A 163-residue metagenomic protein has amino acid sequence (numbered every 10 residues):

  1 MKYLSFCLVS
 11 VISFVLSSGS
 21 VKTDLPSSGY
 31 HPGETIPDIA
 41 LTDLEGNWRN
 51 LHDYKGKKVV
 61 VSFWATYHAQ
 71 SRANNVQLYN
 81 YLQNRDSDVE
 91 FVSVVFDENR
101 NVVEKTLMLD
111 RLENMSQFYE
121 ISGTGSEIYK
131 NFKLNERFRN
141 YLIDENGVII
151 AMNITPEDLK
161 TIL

Functional and structural regions predicted by a protein language model:
M1-D24: Bacterial Sec-dependent N-terminal signal peptides
V21-R49, I162: N-terminal "domain-start" segment that seeds a small globular fold
N50-Y54, Y129-F132: Short amphipathic alpha-helix with an adjacent loop that forms part of the alpha/beta core around
K55-G56, S62-Y79: Conserved redox-active cysteine motifs that mediate thiol-disulfide chemistry, especially di-cysteine Cys-X(1-2)-Cys
K58-V59, F138: Alpha/beta-hydrolase fold active-site loops
R72-D110, T124-Y129: Structural microenvironment flanking redox-active thiols in thiol-disulfide oxidoreductases
V92, L107-E145: Short, internal strand/loop/helix patches that form the active-site neighborhood or redox-interaction surface
E136-L163: Thiol-/selenol-based redox modules, centered on thioredoxin-like and closely related oxidoreductase domains
